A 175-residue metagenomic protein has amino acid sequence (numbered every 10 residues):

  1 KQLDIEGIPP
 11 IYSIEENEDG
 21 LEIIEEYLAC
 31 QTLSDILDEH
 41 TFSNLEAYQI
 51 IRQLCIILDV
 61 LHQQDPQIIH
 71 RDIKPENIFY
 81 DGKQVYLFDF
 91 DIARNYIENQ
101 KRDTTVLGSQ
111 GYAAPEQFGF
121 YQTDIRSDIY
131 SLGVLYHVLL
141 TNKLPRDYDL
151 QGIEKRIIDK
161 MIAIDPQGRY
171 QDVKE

Functional and structural regions predicted by a protein language model:
I14: Activation-segment/catalytic-loop signature of the eukaryotic protein kinase fold
E18-T32: Conserved short submotifs of the Hanks-type protein kinase catalytic core that shape the nucleotide-binding pocket
T32-F42: AlphaC helix of the protein kinase catalytic domain
H62-Y80: Catalytic-loop of the protein kinase fold
R102-E116: Conserved activation segment of eukaryotic-like protein kinases, specifically the C-terminal portion of the activation
D128: Conserved catalytic-loop aspartate of Hanks-type protein kinases
S131-T141: Short, conserved alpha-helix in the C-lobe of eukaryotic-like protein kinase catalytic domains
